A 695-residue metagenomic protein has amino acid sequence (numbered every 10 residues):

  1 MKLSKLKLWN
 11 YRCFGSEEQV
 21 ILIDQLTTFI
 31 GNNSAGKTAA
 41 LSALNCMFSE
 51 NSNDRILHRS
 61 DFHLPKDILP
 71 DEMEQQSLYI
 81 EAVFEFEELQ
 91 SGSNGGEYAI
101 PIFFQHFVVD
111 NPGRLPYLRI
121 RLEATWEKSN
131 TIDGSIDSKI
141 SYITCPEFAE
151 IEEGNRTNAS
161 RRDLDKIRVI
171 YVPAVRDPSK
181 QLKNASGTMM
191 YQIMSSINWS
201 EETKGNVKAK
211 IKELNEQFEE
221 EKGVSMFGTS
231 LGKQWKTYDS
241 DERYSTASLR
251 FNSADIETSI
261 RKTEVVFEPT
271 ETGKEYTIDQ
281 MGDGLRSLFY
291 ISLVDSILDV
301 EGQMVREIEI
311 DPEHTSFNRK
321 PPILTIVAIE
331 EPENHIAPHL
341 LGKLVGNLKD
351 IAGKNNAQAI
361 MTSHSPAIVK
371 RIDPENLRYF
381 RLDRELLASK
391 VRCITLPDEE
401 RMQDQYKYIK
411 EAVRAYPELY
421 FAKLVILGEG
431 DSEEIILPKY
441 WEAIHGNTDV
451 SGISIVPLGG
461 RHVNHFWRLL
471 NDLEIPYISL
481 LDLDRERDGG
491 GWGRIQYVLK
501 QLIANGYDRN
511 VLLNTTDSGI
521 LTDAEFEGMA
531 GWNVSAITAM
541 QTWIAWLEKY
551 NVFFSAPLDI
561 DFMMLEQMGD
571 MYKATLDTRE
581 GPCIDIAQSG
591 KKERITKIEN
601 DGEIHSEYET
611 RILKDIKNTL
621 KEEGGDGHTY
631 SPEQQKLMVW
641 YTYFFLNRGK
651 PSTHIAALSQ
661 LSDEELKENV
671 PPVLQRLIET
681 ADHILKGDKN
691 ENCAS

Functional and structural regions predicted by a protein language model:
M1-Q105, V109: Nucleic acid-processing catalytic cores of prokaryotic defense/repair systems
M1-S49, E268-A415, H445, S652-S695: Switch/communication elements of ASCE P-loop NTPase nucleotide-binding domains
S52-M73, E88-A209, E275, E400-R401 (+2 more regions): Glycine-rich phosphate-binding loops of NTPases
D61-I68, F103-V108, E147-A159, L249-F251 (+7 more regions): Short alpha-helical segments and helix-capping/turn motifs at coil-helix boundaries
Q76-I80, P116-I120, D165-V169, I323-L324 (+6 more regions): Short glycine-/polar-rich loops that comprise or flank the Walker A/P-loop and associated switch/sensor motifs
L89-N94, T131-S135, S179-K183, I368-R371 (+3 more regions): Switch/connector loops and helix/strand junctions flanking conserved nucleotide-binding motifs in nucleotide-processing
F104-Q105, R161, A412-L427, D431-S695: Acidic, Mg2+-coordinating catalytic modules of nucleic-acid enzymes
P178-G187, Y191-V327: Extended helical coiled-coil dimerization/tether regions that scaffold and oligomerize large DNA-maintenance assemblies
